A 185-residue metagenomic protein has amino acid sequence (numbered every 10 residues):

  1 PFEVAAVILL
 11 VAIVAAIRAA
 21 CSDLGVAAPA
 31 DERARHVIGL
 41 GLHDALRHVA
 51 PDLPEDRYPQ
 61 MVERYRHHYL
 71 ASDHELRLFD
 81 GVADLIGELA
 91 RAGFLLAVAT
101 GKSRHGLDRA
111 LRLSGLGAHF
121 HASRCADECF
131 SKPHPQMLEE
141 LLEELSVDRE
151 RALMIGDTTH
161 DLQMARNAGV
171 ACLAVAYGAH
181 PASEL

Functional and structural regions predicted by a protein language model:
P1-A15: Alpha-helical transmembrane segments of multi-pass membrane proteins predominantly involved in bioenergetics
I8, A34, T100, A165: Residue-level signature of catalytic and energy-coupling elements of molecular machines, predominantly ATP/GTP-dependent
I13, V82-R112: Substrate-recognition element of Asp-dependent hydrolases with the DxDx(T/V) motif
I13-D84, A90-R91, G117: N-terminal helical cap/lid subdomain that shapes the substrate entry/recognition surface in HAD-like hydrolases
A27, L95, A171: Residue-level detector of anion-binding/catalytic polar loops
G41-D44, D84, H105-G106, T159-H160 (+1 more regions): Short alpha-helical
E75-R77, S103-I155, T159-A168, L173 (+1 more regions): Substrate-recognition "cap/lid" segment bordering the active-site pocket of phosphatases
A176: Nucleotide-sugar donor-binding loop of glycosyltransferases
